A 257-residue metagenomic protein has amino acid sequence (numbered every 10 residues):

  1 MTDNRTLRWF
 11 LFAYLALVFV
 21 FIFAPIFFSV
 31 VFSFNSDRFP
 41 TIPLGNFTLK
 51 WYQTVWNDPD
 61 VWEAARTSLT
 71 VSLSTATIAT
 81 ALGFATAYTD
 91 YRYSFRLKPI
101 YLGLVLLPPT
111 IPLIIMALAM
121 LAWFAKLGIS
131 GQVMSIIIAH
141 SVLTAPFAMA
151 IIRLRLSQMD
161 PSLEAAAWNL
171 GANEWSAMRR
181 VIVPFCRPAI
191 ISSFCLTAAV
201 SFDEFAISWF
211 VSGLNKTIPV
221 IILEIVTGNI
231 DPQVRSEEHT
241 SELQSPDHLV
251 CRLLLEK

Functional and structural regions predicted by a protein language model:
M1-P59, E63-R66, T70: N-terminal, non-cleaved signal-anchor transmembrane helix
T2-L7, D37-F39, Y52-D60, F202-S241: Interhelical loop and adjacent transmembrane-helix boundary motif in polytopic membrane transport permeases
N4, R8-L15, A85-A119, E164: Cytoplasmic-entry segments and transmembrane alpha-helices of multi-pass inner-membrane transporters
A13-Y14, F19-I26, S135, V142 (+3 more regions): Transmembrane alpha-helices
P40, L44, L49, K98 (+3 more regions): Membrane-interfacial helix termini and adjacent extracytoplasmic/periplasmic loops of multi-pass transporters
P59-D90: Transmembrane alpha-helix signature in integral membrane proteins
A65, D90, L107, S162-L170 (+1 more regions): Short hydrophobic faces within alpha-helices
E238-K257: Single conserved hydrophobic/aromatic residue that forms the stacking wall/gate of nucleotide- or nucleobase-binding
